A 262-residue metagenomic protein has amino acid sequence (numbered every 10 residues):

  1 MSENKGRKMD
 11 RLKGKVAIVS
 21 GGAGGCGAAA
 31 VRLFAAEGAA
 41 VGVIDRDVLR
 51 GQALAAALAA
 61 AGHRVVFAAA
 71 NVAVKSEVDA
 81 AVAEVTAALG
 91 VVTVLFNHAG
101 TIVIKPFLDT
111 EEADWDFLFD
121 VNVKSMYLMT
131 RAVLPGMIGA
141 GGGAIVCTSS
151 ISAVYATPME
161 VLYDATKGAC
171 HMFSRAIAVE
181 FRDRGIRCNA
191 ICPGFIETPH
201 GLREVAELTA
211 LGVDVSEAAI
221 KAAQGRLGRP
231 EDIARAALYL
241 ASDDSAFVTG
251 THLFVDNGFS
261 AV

Functional and structural regions predicted by a protein language model:
L12-G42: Canonical Rossmann dinucleotide-binding motif of NAD(H)/NADP(H)-dependent dehydrogenases/reductases, specifically
P106-F107, D114-F119, A218: Substrate-binding pocket helix/loop in short-chain dehydrogenase/reductase
L108, Y155-V161, D183-R184, G225 (+1 more regions): Active-site loop immediately N-terminal to the catalytic Tyr-X3-Lys motif of short-chain dehydrogenase/reductase
Y127-L128, R226-V255, S260: C-terminal substrate-recognition "lid" of short-chain dehydrogenase/reductases
T130, T166, S174: Active-site helix of classical SDR
P135, V179-D183, A246: Alpha-helical segment proximal to the catalytic Tyr-Lys
S150: Residue(s) in the substrate-gating loop at a strand-loop-helix junction that position the organic substrate next
